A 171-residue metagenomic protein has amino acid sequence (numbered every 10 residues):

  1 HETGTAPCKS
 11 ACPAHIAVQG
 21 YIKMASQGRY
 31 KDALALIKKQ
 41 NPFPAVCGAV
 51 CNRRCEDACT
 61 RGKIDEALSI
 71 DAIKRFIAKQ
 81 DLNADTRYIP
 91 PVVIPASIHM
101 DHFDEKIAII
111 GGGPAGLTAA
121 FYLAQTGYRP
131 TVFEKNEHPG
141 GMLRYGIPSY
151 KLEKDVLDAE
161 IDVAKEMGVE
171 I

Functional and structural regions predicted by a protein language model:
H1-F103, K154: Ferredoxin-type iron-sulfur electron-transfer modules and their immediate structural context
H15-Q27, L34-L36, Q40-N41, A67-D71 (+1 more regions): Beta1-alpha1 glycine-rich phosphate/pyrophosphate-binding loop at the start of Rossmann-like nucleotide-binding domains
F103-D104, T126: Short loop/turn elements that form and flank the Walker-type P-loop nucleotide-binding site in RecA-like NTPase cores
